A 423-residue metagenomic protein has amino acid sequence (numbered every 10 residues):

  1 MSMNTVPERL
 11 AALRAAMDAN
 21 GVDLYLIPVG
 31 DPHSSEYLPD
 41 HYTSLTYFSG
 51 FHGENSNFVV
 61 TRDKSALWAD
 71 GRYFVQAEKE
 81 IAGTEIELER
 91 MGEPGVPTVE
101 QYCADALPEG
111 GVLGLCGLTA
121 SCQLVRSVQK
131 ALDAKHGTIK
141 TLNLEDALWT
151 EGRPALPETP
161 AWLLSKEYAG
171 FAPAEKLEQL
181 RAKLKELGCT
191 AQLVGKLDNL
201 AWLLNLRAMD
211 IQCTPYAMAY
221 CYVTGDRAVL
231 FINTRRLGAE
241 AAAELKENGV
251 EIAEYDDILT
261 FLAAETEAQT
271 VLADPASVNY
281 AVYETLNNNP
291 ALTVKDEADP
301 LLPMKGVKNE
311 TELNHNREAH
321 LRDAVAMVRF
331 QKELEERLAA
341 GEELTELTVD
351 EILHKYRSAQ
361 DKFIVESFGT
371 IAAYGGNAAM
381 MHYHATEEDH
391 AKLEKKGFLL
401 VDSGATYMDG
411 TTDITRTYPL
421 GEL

Functional and structural regions predicted by a protein language model:
M1-L423: Active-site neighborhoods and metal-handling regions in enzymes and metal-associated proteins
